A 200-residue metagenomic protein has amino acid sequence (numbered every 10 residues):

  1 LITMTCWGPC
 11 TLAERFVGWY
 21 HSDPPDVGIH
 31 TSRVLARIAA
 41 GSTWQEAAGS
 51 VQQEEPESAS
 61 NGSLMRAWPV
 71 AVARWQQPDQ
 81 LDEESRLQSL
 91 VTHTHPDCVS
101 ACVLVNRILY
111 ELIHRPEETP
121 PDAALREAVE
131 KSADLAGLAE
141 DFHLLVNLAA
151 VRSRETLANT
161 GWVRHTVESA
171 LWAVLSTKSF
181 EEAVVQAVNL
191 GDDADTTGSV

Functional and structural regions predicted by a protein language model:
L1-V200: Structured, active/binding-site neighborhoods that engage oxygen-rich ligands
